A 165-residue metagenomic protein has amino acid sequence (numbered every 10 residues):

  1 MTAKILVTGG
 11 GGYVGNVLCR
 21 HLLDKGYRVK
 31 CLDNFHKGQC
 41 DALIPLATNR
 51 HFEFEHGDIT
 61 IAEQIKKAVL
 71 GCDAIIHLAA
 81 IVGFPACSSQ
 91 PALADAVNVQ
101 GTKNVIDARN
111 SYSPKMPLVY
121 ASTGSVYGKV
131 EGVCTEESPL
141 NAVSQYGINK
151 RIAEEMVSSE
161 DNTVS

Functional and structural regions predicted by a protein language model:
M1-S165: N-terminal Rossmann-like NAD(P)+-binding domain of SDR-like oxidoreductases, especially those catalyzing
